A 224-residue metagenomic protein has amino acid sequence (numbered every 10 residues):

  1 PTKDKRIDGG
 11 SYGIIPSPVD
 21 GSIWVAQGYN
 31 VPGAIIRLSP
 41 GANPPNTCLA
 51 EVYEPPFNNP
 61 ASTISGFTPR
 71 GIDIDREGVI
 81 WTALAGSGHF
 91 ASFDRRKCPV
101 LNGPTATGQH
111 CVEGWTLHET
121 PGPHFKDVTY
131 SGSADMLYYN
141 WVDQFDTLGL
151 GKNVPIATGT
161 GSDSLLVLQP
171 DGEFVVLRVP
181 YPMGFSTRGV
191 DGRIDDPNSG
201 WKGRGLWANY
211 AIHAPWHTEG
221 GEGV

Functional and structural regions predicted by a protein language model:
T2-D20, S65-V79, G122-K152, R188-L206: Structural signature of eukaryotic scaffold interfaces centered on beta-propeller domains
T2-G9, I15, E51-S65, P104-C111 (+3 more regions): Surface loop/turn motifs at the tips and blade-to-blade linkers of beta-strand repeat domains
I7, G28-P32, S65, G86 (+2 more regions): Short, solvent-exposed loop/turn segments at conserved positions within beta-propeller repeat blades
V19, G28-N30, P40, E77 (+5 more regions): Short loop/turn segments immediately following the C-termini of beta-strands
S22-A26, V79-A83, K152-A157, L166 (+1 more regions): Conserved beta-propeller blade signature
G33-I36, H89-S92, S164-L166, G223-V224: A short loop-to-beta-strand structural motif that recurs across blades of beta-propeller domains
R37-N46, F93-L117, V167-R178: Short loop/turn segments immediately following beta-strands, especially the blade-tip and inter-blade linker loops
H89-S92, P180-V224: Blade-level signature of beta-propeller repeat domains, shared across WD40, Kelch, NHL, RCC1 and BNR/Asp-box propellers
